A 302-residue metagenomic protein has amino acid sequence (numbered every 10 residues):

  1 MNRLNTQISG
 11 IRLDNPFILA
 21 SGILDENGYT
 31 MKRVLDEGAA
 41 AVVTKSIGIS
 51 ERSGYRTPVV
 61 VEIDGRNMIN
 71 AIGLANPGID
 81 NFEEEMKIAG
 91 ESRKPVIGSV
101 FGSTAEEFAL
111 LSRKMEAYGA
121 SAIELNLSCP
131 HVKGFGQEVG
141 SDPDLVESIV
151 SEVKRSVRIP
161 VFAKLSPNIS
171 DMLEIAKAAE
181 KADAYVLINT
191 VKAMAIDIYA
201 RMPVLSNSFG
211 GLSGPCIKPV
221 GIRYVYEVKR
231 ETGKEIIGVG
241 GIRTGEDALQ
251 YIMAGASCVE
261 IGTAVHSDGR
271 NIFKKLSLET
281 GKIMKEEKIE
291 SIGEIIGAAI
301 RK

Functional and structural regions predicted by a protein language model:
M1-V96: N-terminal capping/small domains of soluble enzymes
L13-E26, G73-L74, V96-E107, F162-S170 (+2 more regions): Active-site mouth loops of central-metabolism enzymes
L24, A75-I79, P143, I217-K218 (+1 more regions): A conditional alpha-helix N-cap/helix-loop micro-motif detector
M31-E37, A41, S103-I237, E246-A256: Alpha/beta enzyme core
E37, K45, A89, Y118 (+4 more regions): Change "in soluble alpha/beta enzymes" to "in soluble alpha/beta proteins
S46-L74, L127-G140, V191-I196, L205-F209 (+2 more regions): Glycine-rich, proline-tolerant flexible connector loops at the mouths of alpha/beta enzymes
L212-G233, R243-K302: Alpha/beta catalytic cores of nucleotide-metabolism and tRNA/nucleoside-modifying enzymes
